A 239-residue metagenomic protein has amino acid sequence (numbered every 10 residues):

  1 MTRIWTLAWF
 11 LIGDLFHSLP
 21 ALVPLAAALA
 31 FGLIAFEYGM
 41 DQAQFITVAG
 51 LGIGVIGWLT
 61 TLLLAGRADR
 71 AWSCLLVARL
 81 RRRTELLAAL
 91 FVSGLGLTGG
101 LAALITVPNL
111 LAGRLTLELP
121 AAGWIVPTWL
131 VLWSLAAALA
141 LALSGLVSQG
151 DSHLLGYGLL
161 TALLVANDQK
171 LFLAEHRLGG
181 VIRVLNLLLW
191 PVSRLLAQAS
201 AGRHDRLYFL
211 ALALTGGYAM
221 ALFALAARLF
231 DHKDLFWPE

Functional and structural regions predicted by a protein language model:
M1-V23, F230-P238: Aromatic- and glycine-rich beta-strand/loop motifs that create alpha-glucan
W9-I12, T84-V92: Interfacial transmembrane-helix starts/ends
S18-L19, R82, S148-Q149: Short loop-to-helix capping motifs
A28-G57, T61-G66, A88-L159: Secretory targeting signals
L63-R70, L141, A227-R228, H232: Short helix-terminus and kink motifs of transmembrane alpha helices, predominantly at the cytoplasmic interface
A65-L75, L143-S144, L171-V181: A cytosolic-side transmembrane-helix exit/cap motif
L75-T84: Short helix-to-coil transition segments within interhelical loops that connect adjacent transmembrane helices
G156-E239: Terminal transmembrane helical anchor/hairpin motif
